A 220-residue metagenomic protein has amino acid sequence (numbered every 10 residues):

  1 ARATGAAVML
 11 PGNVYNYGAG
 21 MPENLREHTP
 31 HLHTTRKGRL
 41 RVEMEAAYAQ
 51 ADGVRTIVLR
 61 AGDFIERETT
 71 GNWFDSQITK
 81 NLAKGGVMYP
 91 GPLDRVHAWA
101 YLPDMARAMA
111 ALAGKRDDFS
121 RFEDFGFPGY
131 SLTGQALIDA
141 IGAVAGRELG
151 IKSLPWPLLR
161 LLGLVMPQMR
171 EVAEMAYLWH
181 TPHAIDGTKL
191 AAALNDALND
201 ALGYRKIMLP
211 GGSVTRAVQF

Functional and structural regions predicted by a protein language model:
A1-E43, I57: Conserved Rossmann-fold NAD(P)-dependent oxidoreductase catalytic core, especially the SDR/UDP-sugar
G5, D52-G53, G86: Residue-level detector of structured alpha->beta connecting loops
N13, A46-E68: Conserved beta-loop-beta element that borders a ligand/cofactor-binding pocket
A19-M21, E68-T70, L137: Short glycine-/acidic-enriched loop or helix-start segments at secondary-structure transitions that form or flank
E23-A46, N72-S76, R95-W99, P103 (+1 more regions): Short-chain dehydrogenase/reductase
G62-G71, G91-P103, A113, P128-G129: Glycine-rich "substrate-gating" loop/helix at the edge of Rossmann-like oxidoreductase active sites
T79-A100, A111, F119-S120: A conserved pocket-lining segment of Rossmann-fold NAD(P)-dependent short-chain dehydrogenase/reductase
A108-V172, G187, A192, A197-F220: Mid/C-terminal beta-alpha module of Rossmann-like enzyme folds, strongest in SDR-family dehydrogenases/epimerases
